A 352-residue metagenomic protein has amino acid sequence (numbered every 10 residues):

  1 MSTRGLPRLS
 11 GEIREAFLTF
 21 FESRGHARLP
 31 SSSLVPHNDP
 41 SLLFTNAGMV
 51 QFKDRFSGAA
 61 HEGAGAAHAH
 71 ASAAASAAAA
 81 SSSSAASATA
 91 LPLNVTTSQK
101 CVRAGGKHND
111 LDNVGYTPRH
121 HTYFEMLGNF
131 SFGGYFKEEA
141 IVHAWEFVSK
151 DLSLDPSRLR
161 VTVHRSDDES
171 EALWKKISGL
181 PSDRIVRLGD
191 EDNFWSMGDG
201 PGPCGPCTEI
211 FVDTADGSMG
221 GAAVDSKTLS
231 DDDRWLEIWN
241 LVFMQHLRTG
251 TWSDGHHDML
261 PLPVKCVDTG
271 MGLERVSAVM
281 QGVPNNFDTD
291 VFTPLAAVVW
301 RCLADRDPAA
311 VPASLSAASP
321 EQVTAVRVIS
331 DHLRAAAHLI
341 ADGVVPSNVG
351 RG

Functional and structural regions predicted by a protein language model:
M1-S347: Alpha-helical segments
V349-G352: Glycine-rich loop motifs involved in handling phospho/adenylate chemistry
